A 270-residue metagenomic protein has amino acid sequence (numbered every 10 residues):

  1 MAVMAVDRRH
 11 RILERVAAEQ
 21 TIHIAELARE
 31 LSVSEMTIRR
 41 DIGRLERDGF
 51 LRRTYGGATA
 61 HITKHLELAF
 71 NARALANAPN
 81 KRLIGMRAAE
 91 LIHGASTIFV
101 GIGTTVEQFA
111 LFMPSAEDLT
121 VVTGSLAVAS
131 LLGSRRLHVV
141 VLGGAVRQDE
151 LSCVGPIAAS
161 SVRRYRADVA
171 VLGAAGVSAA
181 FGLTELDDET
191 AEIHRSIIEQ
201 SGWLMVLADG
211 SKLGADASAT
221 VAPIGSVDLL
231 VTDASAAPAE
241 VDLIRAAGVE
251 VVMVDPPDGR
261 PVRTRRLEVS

Functional and structural regions predicted by a protein language model:
M1-T104, A110-V122, L126, L132-L137 (+2 more regions): HTH-adjacent hinge/linker in prokaryotic transcriptional regulators
A2-L27, S32, R47, N80 (+1 more regions): Conserved phosphate- and dinucleotide-binding cores of soluble alpha/beta proteins, encompassing both enzyme active
